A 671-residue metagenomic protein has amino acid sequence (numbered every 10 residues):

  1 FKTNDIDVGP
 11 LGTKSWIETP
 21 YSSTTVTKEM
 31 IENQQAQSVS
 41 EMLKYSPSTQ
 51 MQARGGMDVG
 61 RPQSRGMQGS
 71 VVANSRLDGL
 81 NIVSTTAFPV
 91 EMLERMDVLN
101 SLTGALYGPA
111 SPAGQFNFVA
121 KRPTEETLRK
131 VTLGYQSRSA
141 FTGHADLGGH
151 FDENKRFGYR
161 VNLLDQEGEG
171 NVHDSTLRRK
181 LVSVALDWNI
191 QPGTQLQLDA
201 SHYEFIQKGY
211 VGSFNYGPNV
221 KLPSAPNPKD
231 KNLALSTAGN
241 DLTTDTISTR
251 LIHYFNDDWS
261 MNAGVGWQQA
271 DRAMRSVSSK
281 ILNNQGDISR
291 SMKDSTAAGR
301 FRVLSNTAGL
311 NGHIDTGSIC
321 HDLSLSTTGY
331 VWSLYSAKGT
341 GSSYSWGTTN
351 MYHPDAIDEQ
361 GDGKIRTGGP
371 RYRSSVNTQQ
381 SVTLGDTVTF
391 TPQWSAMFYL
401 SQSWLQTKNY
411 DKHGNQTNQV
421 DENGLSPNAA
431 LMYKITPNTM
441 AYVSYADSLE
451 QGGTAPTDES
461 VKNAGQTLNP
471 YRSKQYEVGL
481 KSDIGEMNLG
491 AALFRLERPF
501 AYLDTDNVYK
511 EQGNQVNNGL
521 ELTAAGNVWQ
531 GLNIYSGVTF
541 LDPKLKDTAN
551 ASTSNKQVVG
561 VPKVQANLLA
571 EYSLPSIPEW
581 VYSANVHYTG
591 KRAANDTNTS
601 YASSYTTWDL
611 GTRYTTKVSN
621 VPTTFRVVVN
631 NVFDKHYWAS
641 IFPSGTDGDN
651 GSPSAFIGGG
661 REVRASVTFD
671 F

Functional and structural regions predicted by a protein language model:
F1-T127, S448, V478: Acidic, small-polar-rich N-terminal luminal/periplasmic segments of exported/outer-membrane proteins
M92-E94, A105-V182, I190-T194, D245 (+1 more regions): Outer-membrane beta-barrel translocator/receptor signature
Q166-G170, S183-Y254, Q269-F301, Y344-R371 (+2 more regions): Acidic/polar loop-and-plug regions of large Gram-negative outer-membrane beta-barrel proteins
D187-N189, F301-V303, T316-S333, R373-R498 (+3 more regions): Structural signature of Gram-negative outer-membrane beta-barrels, strongest in the C-terminal barrel of TonB-dependent
I206-V220, V331-Y335, Q406, M432-E477 (+5 more regions): Surface-exposed extracellular loop regions of Gram-negative outer-membrane beta-barrel proteins, predominantly
I252-N256, S260-G266, A270-S276, A441-Y442 (+5 more regions): Membrane-embedded beta-barrel scaffold of Gram-negative outer-membrane proteins
G299, L323, Y476, V559-F671: Conserved C-terminal beta-signal and adjacent last beta-strands/turns of outer-membrane beta-barrel proteins
Q393, N488, L493-E497, K510-D596 (+1 more regions): Gram-negative outer-membrane beta-barrel transporters
